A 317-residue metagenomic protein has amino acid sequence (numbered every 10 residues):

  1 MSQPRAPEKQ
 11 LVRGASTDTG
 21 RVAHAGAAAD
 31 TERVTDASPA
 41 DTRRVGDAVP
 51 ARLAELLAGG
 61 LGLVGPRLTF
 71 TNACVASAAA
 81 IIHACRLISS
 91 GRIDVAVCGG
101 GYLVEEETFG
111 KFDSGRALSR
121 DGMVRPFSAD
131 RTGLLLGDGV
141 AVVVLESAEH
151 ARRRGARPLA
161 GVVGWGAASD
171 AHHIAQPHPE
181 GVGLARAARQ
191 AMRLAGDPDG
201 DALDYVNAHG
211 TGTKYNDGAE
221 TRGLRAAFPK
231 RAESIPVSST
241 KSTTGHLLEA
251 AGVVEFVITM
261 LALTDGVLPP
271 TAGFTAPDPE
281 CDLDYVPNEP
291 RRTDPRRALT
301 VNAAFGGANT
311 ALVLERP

Functional and structural regions predicted by a protein language model:
M1, L57, S77, A84 (+7 more regions): Conserved small-residue
R5-A15, G20, R43-H83, R92 (+2 more regions): Conserved catalytic cysteine-centered active-site region of acyl-thioester-dependent Claisen-condensing enzymes
T19-A25, A29-T42: Long, intrinsically disordered low-complexity tandem-repeat segments
A80, A187-G196, A227, T259: Stable alpha-helical structural segments in soluble proteins, enriched in small hydrophobic residues
I82, R86, L103-R153, I174 (+2 more regions): Glycine-/small-residue-rich "gating" segment that lines the acyl/pantetheine channel and substrate pocket
M123-D197, D204-Y205: Condensing-enzyme catalytic core mediating Claisen C-C bond formation in acyl metabolism
H172-L184, T211-F228, L247-V254: Short glycine/threonine-rich loop-to-helix capping motif typified by GTGT followed within a few residues by an Asp-Pro
P198-D201, E233, D282-P317: Flexible, low-complexity linker/loop segments at domain and module junctions
